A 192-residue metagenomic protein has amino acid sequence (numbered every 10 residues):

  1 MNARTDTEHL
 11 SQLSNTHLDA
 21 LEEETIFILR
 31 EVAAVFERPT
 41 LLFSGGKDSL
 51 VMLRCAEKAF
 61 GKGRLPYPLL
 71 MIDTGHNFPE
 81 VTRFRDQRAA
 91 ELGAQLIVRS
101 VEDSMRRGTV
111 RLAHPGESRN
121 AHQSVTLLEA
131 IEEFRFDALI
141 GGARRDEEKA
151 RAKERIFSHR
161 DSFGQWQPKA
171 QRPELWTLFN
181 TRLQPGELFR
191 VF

Functional and structural regions predicted by a protein language model:
M1-F192: Nucleotide-activated chemistry modules centered on ATP-dependent adenylation/adenylyltransferase
